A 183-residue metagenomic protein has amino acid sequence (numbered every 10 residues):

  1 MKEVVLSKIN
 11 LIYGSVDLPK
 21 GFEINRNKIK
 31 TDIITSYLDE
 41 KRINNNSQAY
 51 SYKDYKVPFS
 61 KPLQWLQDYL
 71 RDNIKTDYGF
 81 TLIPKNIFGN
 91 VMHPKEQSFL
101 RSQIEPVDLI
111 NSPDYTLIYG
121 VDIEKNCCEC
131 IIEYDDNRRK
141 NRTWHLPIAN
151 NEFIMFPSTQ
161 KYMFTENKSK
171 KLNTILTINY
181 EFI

Functional and structural regions predicted by a protein language model:
M1-F80: Non-heme Fe(II)/2-oxoglutarate
V4, G79, D108-L109, N167: A general structural signal for short secondary-structure junctions and capping/turn motifs
Y13-V16, G89, L176-I178: Generic low-polarity alpha-helical segments
Y78-F88: A short coil-to-beta-strand element that immediately follows conserved catalytic motifs
N86-T159, T165, L172-T174: Catalytic core of non-heme Fe(II) oxygenases with the double-stranded beta-helix
N179-I183: Double-stranded beta-helix
